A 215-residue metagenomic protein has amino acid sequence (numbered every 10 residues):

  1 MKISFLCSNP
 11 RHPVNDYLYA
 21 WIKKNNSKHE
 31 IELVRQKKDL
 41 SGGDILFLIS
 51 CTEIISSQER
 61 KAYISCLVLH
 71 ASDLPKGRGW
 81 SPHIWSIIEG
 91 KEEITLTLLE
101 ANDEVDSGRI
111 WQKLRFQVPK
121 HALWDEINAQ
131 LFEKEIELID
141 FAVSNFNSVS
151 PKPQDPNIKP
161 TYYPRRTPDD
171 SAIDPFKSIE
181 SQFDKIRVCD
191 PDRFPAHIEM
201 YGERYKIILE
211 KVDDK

Functional and structural regions predicted by a protein language model:
M1-V34: Short, charged N-terminal beta->alpha structural module
K2-S4, C51-Y162, P168-D169: Donor/substrate-binding cores of folate-linked one-carbon enzymes
N15, D39, I54-S57: Short, well-ordered alpha-helical microsegments
W21, L138-A142, S181: Amphipathic alpha-helical segments that form well-ordered structural scaffolds and often line/cohere around active
E32-G42: Short acidic low-complexity segments
G43-I45, I64: Conserved acidic residues
F47-I49: Structural motif
P151-K215: Internal anion-binding site segments
